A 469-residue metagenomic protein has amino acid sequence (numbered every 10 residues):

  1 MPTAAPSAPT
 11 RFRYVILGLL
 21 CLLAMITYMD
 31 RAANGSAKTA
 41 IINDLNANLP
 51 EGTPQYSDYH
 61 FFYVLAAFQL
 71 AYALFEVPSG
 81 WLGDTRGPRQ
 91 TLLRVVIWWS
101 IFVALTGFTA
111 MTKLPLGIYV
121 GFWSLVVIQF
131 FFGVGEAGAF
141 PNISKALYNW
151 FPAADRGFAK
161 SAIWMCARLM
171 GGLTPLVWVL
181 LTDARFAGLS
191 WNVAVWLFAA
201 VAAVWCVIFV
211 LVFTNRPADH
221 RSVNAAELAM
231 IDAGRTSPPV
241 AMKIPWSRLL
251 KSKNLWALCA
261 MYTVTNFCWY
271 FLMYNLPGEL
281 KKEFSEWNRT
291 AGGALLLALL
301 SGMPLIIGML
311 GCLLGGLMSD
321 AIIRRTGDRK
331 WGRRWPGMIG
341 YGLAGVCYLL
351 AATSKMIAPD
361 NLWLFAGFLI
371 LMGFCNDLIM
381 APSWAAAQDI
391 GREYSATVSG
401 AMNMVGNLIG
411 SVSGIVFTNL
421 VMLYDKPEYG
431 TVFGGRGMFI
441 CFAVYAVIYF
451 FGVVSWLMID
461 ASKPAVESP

Functional and structural regions predicted by a protein language model:
V15-L49, T174, L272-P277, S413: Extracytoplasmic
N34-T39, L250-G316, N376-W384, Q388 (+2 more regions): Extracytoplasmic gate region of multi-pass secondary transporters
A37-L74, V120-W123: Extracellular/periplasmic helix-loop-helix junction of adjacent transmembrane segments in MFS-like secondary
I97-I118, M338-A358: C-terminal ends and interior cores of transmembrane alpha-helices in multi-pass membrane transporters/permeases
I128-M165: Cytoplasmic helix-loop-helix junction between adjacent transmembrane helices in 12-TM secondary transporters
G157-T182, V201-A202, P304-C312, M402-G414: Glycine-rich segments within core transmembrane alpha-helices of 12-TM secondary carriers
A167-F213, P217-H220: Helix-loop-helix hairpin linking two adjacent transmembrane segments in secondary transporters
K330-P382: C-terminal transmembrane helical hairpin of 12-TM major facilitator-type secondary transporters
